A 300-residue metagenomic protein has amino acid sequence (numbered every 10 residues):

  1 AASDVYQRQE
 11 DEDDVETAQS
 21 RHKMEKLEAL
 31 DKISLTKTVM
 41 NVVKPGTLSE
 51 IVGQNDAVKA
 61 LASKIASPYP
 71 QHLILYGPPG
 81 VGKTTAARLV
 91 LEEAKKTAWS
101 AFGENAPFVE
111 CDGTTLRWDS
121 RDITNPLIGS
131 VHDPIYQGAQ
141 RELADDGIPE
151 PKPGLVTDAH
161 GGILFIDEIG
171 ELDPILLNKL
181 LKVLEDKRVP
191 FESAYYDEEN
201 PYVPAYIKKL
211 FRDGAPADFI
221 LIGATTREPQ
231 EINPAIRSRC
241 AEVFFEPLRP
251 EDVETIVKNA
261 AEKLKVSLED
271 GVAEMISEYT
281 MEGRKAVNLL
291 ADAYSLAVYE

Functional and structural regions predicted by a protein language model:
A2-Y6: Short, small-residue-biased leader/transition segments that mark boundaries at the very start of proteins
S34-Y76: Pre-Walker A (pre-P-loop) alpha-helix and adjacent loop at the N terminus of AAA/AAA+ ATPase modules, a conserved
A66, P70-L116: Walker A/P-loop
K96-S130, I135, E198-N200: AAA+/P-loop NTPase substrate/partner-engagement loops
D119-I128, P151-E185, P229-S238: Conserved AAA+/SF3 P-loop NTPase catalytic/coupling segment centered on the Walker-B
D122-P126, Q230-K263, D270-E274: Conserved AAA+ ATPase core "coupling" helix
H132-Q137, I175-G214, P234: Conserved catalytic/switch belt of AAA+ P-loop NTPases
Y279-Y294: The conserved phosphate-sensing helix
